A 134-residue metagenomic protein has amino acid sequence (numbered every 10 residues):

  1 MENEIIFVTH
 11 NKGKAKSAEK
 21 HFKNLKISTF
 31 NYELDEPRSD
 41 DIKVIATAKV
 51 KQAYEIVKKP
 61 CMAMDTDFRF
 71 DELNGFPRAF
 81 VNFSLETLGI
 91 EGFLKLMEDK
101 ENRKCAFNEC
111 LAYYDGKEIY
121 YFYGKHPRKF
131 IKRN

Functional and structural regions predicted by a protein language model:
E2-I6, G13-N134: Anionic-ligand binding patches
